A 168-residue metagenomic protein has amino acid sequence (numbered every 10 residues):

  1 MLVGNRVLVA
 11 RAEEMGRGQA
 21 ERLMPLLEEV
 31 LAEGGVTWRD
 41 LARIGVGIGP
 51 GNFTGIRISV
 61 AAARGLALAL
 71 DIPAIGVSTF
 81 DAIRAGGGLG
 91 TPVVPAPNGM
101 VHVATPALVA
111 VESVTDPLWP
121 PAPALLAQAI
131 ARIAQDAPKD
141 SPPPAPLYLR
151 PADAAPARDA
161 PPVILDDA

Functional and structural regions predicted by a protein language model:
M1-V7, E14-R22, I75-A168: Oxyanion-binding and handling regions
V3, L31, L70-I72: A generic structural signal for ordered secondary structure
A10, E14, V36-R39: Recognition helices and adjacent regulatory flanks at domain boundaries
R22-P25, A61, G65, A82: Short amphipathic alpha-helical face segments that pack within enzyme cores and frequently flank/anchor catalytic
L27-R43: Phosphate/pyrophosphate-binding loops at sites that engage ATP/ADP/AMP, CoA/4′-phosphopantetheine, polyphosphate
R39-I48, T115-P120: Short glycine-rich phosphate-binding loop at a beta-alpha junction
R43-P73: DPxDG-like acidic metal-binding loop motif
